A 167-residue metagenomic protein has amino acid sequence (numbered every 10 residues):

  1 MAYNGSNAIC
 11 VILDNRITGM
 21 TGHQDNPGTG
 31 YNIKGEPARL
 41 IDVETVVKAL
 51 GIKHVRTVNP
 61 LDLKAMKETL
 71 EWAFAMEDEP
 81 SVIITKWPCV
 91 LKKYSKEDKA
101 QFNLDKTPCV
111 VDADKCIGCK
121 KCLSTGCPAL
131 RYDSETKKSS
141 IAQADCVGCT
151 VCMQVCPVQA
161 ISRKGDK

Functional and structural regions predicted by a protein language model:
M1-I84, K92-E97: Thiamine diphosphate
A2, C10-I12, R56-T57, V82-I84 (+6 more regions): Structured core elements
D14, L61, K86-C89, K115 (+2 more regions): A broadly conserved detector of short glycine/acidic/proline-rich loop/turn motifs that flank catalytic sites and bind
Y31, N103-L104, D166-K167: Alpha-helix boundary/interfacial micro-motifs
N32-P37, R56-P60, C109-K120, T136-V147 (+1 more regions): Hydrophobic alpha-helical scaffolding
W72-P128: Glycine/aspartate-rich loop-and-adjacent alpha/beta segment that forms the canonical ThDP
Y94, I117-A142, V151-K167: Iron-sulfur cluster-binding cysteine motifs and their immediate structural context in ferredoxin-like electron-transfer
